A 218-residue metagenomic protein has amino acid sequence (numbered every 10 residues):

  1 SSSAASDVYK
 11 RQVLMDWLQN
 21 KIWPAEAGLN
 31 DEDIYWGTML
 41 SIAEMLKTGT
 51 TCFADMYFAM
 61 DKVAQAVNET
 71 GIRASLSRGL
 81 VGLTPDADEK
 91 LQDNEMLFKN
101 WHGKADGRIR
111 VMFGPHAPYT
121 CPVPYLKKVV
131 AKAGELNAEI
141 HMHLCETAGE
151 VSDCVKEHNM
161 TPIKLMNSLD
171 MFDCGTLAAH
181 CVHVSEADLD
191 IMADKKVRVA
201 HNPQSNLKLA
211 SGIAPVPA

Functional and structural regions predicted by a protein language model:
S1-A5, Y9: Single conserved hydrophobic/aromatic residue that forms the stacking wall/gate of nucleotide- or nucleobase-binding
S3, I140-T147, A200, A210-S211 (+1 more regions): Short acidic/histidine-rich active-site segments
W23-Y35, M112, H116-P118: Active-site mouth loops of central-metabolism enzymes
E32-I42, F58-M60, K90, N94: Short, acidic/polar
T51-C52: Short acidic/polar active-site loop segments enriched in Thr and Asp
K62-V182: Metal-coordinating catalytic core of metallo-dependent amide/deamination hydrolases
M171-A218: Active-site-adjacent C-terminal substructures of enzyme catalytic domains
